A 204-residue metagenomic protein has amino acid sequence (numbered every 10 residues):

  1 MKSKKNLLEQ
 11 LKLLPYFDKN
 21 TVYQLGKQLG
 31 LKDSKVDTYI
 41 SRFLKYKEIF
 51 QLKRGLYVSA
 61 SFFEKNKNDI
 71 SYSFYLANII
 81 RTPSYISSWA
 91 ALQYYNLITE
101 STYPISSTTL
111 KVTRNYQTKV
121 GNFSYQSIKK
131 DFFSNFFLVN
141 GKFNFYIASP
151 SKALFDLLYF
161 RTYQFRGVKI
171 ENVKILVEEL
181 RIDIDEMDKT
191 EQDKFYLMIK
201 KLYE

Functional and structural regions predicted by a protein language model:
M1-R81, K119, S134: Short beta-edge/loop segments at beta->alpha junctions of small alpha/beta modules that act as binding/recognition
Y16, Y85, A148: Short aromatic/basic micro-patch
K27, L44, N96, Y159-Y163: Hydrophobic/aromatic-lined pockets within catalytic cores
D33-S34, E100-Y103, V168: Short, surface-exposed acidic
Q51-S61, S73-K119, Y125-K129: Short gly/ser-rich loop at a beta-strand->alpha-helix junction or flexible surface loop bordering the NTP-binding
S134-E204: Hydrophobic alpha-helical interaction segments
